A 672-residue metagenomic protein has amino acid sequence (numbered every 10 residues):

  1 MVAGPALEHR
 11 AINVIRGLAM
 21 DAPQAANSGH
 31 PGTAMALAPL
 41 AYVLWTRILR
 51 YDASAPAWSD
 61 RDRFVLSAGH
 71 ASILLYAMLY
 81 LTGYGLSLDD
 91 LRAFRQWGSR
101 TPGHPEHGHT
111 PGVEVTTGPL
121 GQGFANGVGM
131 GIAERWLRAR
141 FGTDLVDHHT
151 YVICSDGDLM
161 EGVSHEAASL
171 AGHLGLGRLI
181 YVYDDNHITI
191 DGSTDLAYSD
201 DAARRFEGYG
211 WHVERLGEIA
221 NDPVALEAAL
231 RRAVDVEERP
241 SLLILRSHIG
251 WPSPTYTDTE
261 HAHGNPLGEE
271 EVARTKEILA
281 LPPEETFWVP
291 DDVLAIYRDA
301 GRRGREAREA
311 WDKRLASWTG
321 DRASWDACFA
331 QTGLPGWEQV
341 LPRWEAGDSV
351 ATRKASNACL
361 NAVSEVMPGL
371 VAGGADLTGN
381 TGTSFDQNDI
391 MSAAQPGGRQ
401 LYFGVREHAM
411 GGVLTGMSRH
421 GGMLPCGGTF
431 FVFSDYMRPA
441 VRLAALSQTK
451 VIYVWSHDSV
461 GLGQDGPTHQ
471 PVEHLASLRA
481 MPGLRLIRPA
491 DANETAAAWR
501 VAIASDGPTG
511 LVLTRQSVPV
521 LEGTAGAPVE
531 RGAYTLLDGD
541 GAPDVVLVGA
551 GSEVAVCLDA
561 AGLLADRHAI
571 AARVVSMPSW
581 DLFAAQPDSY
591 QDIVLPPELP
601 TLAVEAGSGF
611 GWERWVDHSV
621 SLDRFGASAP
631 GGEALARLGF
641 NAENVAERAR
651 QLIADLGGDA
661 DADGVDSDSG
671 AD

Functional and structural regions predicted by a protein language model:
M1-H149, G301, E306-V512, S517 (+1 more regions): Thiamine diphosphate
S59-D60, L242-S253, T257-L334: Terminal amphipathic helices with adjacent charged low-complexity linkers/tails
Q96-G108, N126, I132, W136-D147 (+4 more regions): Thiamine diphosphate
Y151, V371, V546-V548: Conserved beta-strand elements of the Class I
V152-I153, Y181, G373, R488 (+1 more regions): Residue-level marker for buried hydrophobic side chains located in beta-strands that build the well-ordered beta-sheet
D156, A262-N265, W344-D348: Intrinsically disordered, low-complexity segments enriched in small/flexible residues
G157-V163: Short acidic, Gly/Ser-rich segments with clustered Asp/Glu that frequently serve as metal-coordination loops in enzyme
